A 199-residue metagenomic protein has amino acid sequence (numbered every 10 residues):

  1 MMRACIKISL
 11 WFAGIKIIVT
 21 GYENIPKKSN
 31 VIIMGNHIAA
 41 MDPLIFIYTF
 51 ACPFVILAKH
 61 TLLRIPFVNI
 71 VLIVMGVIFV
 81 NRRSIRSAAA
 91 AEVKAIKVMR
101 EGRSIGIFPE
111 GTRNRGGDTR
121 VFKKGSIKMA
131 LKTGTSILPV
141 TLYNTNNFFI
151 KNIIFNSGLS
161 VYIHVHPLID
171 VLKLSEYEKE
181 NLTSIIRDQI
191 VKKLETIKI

Functional and structural regions predicted by a protein language model:
R3, W11-A13, K27-I85: Catalytic core of membrane glycerolipid acyltransferases/transacylases, capturing the structured, soluble-facing
F12-T20, A88-A89, T145-N147: Short gly/ser/thr-rich secondary-structure transition/capping motifs
I18, A39, R64, A91-E92 (+1 more regions): Amphipathic coiled-coil/heptad-repeat helices and related helical stalk/stem segments that mediate oligomerization
V19, I33, I56, I107 (+1 more regions): Generic preference for hydrophobic
T20, L57-K59, N81-R82, P109 (+1 more regions): Thr-Gly-centered strand-to-loop micro-motif
Y22-P26: Glycine-rich helix-loop-beta junction characteristic of Rossmann-like nucleotide cofactor-binding loops
Y48, A89-I199: Non-catalytic C-terminal accessory region of glycerolipid acyltransferases and related lyso-lipid remodeling enzymes
